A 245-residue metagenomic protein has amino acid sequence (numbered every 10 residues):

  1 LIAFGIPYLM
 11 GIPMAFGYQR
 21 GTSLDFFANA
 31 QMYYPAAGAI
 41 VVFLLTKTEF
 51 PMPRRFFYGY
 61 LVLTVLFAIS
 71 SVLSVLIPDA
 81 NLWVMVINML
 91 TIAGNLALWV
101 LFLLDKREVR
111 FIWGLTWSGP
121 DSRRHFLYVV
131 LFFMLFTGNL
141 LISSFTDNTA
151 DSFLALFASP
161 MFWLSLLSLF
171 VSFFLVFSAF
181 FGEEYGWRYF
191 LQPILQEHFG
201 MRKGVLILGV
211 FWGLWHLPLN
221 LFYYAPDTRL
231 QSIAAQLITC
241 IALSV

Functional and structural regions predicted by a protein language model:
L1-F180: Specific transmembrane helices
G5-M14, L208-N220: Kinked, hydrophobic transmembrane alpha-helices enriched for aromatic residues and small/kink-inducing positions
P7, W113, E184, L195 (+1 more regions): Divalent metal-coordination and catalytic microenvironments
L9-I12, R202-G209, R229-V245: Functionally important transmembrane alpha-helices
V130, F181-G209, Y223: Membrane-interface helix/loop boundary segments of multi-pass membrane proteins
F157-L166, P193-E197, A234-I238, A242-S244: Short, motif-level signal for alpha-helix interfacial/capping segments enriched in acidic residues and aromatics/proline
L169, F173, F177, G182-G186 (+4 more regions): Hydrophobic transmembrane alpha-helices of Major Facilitator Superfamily
L219-Q231: Interfacial helix-loop-helix junctions of multi-pass membrane proteins
